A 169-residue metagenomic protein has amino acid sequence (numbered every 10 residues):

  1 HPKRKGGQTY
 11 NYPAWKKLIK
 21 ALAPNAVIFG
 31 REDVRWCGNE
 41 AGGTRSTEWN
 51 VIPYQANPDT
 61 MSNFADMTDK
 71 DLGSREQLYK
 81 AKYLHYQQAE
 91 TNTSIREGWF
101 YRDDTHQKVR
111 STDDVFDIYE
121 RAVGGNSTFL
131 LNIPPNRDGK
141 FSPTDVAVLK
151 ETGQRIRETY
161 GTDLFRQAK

Functional and structural regions predicted by a protein language model:
H1-K169: Mature catalytic domains of secreted/periplasmic carbohydrate-active enzymes
